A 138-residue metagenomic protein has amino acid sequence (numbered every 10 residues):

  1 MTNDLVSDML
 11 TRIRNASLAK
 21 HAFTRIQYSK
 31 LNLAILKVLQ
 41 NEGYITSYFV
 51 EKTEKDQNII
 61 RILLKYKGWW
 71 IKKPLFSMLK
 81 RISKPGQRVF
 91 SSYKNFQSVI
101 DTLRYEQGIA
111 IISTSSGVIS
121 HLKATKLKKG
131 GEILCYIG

Functional and structural regions predicted by a protein language model:
M1-G138: Core subunits and conserved enzymes of cellular information-processing and envelope-translocation systems across
